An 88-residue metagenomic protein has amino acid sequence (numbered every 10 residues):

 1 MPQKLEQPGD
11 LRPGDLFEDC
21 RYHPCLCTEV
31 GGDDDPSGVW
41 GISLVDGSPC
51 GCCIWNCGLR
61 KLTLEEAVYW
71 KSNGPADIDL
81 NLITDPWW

Functional and structural regions predicted by a protein language model:
M1-P13: Mixed-charge, Lys/Arg-rich low-complexity intrinsically disordered regions
R12-R21: Tryptophan-anchored aromatic micro-motifs
L26-W55: Basic/aromatic-rich interaction segments and small domains that mediate binding to polyanionic partners
V45-W88: Intrinsically disordered, low-complexity, charged/polar segments
